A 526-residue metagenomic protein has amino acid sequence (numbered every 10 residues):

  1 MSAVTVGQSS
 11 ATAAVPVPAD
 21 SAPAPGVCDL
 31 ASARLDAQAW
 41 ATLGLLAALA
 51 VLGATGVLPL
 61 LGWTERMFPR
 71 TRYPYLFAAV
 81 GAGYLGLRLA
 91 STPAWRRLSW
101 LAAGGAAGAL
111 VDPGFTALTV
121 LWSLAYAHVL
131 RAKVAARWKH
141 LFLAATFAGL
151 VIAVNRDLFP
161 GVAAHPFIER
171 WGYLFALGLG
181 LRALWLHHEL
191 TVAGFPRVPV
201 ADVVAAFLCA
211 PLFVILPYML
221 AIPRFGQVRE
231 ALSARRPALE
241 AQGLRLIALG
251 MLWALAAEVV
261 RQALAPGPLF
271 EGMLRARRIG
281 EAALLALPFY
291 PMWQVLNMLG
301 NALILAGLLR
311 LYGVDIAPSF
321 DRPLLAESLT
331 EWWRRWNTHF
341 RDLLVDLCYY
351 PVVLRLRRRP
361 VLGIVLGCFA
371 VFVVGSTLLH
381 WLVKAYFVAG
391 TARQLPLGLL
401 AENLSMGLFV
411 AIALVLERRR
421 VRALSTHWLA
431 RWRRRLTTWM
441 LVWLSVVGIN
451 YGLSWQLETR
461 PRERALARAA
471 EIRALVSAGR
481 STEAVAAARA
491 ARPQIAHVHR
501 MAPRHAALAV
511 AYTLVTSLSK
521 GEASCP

Functional and structural regions predicted by a protein language model:
S2-G7, A11-S519, C525: Membrane-embedded transmembrane alpha-helical bundles that form the catalytic cores of multi-pass lipid-modifying
